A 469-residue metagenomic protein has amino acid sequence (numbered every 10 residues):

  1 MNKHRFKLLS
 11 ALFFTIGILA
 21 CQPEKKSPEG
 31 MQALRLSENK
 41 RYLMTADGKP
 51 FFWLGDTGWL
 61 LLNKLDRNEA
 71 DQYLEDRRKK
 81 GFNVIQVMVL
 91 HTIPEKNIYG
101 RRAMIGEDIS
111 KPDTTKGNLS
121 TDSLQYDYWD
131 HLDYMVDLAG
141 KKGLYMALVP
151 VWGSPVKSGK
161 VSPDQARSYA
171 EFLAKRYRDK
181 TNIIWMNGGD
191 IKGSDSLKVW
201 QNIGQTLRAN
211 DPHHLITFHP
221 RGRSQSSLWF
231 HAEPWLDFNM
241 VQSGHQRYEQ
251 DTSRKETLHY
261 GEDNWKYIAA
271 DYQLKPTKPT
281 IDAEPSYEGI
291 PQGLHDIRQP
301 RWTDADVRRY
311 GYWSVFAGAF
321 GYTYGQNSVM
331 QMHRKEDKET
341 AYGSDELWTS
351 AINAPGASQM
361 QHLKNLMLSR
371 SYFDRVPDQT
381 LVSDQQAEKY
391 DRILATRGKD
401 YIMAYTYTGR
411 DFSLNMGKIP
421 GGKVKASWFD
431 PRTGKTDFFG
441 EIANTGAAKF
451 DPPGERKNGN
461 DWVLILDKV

Functional and structural regions predicted by a protein language model:
M1-L9: Bacterial N-terminal signal peptides that target proteins for export
L19-A20: C-terminal motif of bacterial Sec signal peptides marking the signal peptidase cleavage site
P28-Q250, R254-D263: Active-site mouth of glycoside hydrolases
K49, A269, P276-T280, Y287-P291 (+2 more regions): Aromatic- and carboxylate-lined catalytic core of secreted/periplasmic carbohydrate-active enzymes
G55-W59, I419-P420, A443-T445: A short, sequence-level motif marking secondary-structure junctions
M186-G188, T217-P220, M240, I281-E284 (+2 more regions): Short beta-strand segments
G244-T257, N264-A305: Active-site clefts of carbohydrate-active enzymes
